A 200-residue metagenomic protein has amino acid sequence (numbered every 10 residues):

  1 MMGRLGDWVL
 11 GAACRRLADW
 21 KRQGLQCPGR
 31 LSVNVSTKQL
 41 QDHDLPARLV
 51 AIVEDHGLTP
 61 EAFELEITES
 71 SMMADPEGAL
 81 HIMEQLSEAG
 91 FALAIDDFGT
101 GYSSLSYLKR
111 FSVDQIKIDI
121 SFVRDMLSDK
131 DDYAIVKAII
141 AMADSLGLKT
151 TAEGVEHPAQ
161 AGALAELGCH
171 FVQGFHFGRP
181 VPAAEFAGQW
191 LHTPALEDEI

Functional and structural regions predicted by a protein language model:
M1-G78, G154: Catalytic core of bacterial c-di-GMP phosphodiesterases, primarily the EAL and HD-GYP domains, capturing alpha-helical
A13, S36-H43, A62-E77, A89-I200: EAL-family c-di-GMP phosphodiesterase catalytic domain
I82: Conserved functional hotspot residues or short segments at active or partner-binding sites across diverse domains
